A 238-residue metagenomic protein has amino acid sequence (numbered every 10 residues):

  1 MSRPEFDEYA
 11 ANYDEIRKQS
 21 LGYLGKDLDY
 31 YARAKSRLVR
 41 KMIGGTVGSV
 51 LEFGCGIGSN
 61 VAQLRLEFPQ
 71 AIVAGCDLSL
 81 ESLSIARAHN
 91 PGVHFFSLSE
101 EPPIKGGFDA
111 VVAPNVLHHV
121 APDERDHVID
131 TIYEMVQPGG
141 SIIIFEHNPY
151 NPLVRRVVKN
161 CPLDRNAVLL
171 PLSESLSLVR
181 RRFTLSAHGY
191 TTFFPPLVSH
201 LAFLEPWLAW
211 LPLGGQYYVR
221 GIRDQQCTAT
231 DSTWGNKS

Functional and structural regions predicted by a protein language model:
M1-I43: Conserved class I S-adenosyl-L-methionine
V47-G56: Conserved class I S-adenosyl-L-methionine
I57-E101: Class I SAM-dependent methyltransferase SAM/SAH-binding core
V112: A conserved beta-strand element that flanks and buttresses the S-adenosyl-L-methionine
D126-P138: A short glycine-rich, Lys/Arg-flanked "PGG" loop and its adjoining helix->strand segment in the class I
G139-E146: Conserved beta-strand signature within the Rossmann-like core of class I S-adenosyl-L-methionine
S141, S186-S238: A C-terminal cap/extension of S-adenosyl-L-methionine-dependent methyltransferases that defines the acceptor-substrate
V158-E174: Acceptor-substrate binding/catalytic loop of class I
